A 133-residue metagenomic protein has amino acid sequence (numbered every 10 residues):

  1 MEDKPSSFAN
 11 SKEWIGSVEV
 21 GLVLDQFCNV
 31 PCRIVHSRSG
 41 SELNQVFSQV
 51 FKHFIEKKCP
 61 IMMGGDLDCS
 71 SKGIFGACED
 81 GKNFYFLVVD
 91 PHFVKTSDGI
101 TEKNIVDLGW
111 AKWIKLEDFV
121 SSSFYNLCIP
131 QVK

Functional and structural regions predicted by a protein language model:
M1-K72, E79-V89, F93: Conserved active-site-adjacent core of cysteine acyl-enzyme catalytic domains
A9-I15, A77, D107-L116: Short, exposed beta-strand "edge-strand" segments with a Pro/Gly-rich flavor and a Y/T-containing core
N83-K133: Noncatalytic regulatory segments and standalone regulatory/sensor domains
